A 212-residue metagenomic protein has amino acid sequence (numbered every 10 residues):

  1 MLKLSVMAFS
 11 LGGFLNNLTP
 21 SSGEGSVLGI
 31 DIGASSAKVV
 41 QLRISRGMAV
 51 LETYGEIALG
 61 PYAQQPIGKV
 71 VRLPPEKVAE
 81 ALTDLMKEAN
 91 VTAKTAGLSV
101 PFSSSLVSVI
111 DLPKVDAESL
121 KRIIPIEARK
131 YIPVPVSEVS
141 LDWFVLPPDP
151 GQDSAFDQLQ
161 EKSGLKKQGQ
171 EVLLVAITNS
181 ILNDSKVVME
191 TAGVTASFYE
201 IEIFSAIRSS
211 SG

Functional and structural regions predicted by a protein language model:
M1-G212: Hydrophobic/aromatic-enriched cytosolic interaction surfaces used to assemble or bind macromolecules
